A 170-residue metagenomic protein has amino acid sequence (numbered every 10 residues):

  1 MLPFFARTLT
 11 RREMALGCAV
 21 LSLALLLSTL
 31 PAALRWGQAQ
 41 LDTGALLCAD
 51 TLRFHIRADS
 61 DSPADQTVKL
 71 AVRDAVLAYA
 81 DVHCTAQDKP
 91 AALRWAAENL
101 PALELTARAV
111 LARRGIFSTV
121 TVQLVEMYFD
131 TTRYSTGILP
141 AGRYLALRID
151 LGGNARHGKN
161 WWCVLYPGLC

Functional and structural regions predicted by a protein language model:
M1-T10: N-terminal Lys/Arg-rich, disordered targeting/topogenic segments
M14-A32: Hydrophobic membrane-insertion alpha-helices, especially the h-region of bacterial N-terminal signal peptides
A32-A45: Aromatic-capped interface at the extracytoplasmic side of an N-terminal signal-anchor transmembrane helix
A39-D42, Q66, L70, S135: Flexible, compositionally biased loop and terminal segments
D50-A97: Early exported N-terminus immediately downstream of N-terminal targeting peptides
D59, A75-A86, A102, T106-R114 (+1 more regions): Structured segments of extracytoplasmic/periplasmic soluble domains in secreted or envelope-associated proteins
L93-R148, G152-G158: Mid-length scaffold segments of soluble, non-membrane domains
